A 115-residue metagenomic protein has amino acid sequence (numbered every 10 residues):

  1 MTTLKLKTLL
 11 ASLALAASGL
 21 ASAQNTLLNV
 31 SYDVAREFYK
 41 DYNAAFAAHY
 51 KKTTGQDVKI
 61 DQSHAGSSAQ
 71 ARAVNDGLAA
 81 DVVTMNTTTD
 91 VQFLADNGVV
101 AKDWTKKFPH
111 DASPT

Functional and structural regions predicted by a protein language model:
M1-S22: Gram-negative bacterial Sec-dependent N-terminal signal peptides
Q24-T115: N-terminal segment of the mature folded domain
